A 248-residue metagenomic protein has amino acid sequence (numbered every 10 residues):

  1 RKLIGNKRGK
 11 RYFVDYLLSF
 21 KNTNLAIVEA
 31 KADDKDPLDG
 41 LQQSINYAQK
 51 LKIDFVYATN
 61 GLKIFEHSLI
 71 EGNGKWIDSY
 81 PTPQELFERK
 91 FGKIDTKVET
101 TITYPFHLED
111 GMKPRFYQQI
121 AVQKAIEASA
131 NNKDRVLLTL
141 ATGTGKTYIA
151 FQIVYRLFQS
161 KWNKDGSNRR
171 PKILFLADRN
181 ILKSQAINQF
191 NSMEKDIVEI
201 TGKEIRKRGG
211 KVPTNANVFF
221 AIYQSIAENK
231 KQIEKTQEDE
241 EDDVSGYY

Functional and structural regions predicted by a protein language model:
R1-A26, A30-K172, A177, I181-I197 (+2 more regions): ATP-dependent helicase/translocase motor core
I197-V212: Functional beta-strand-loop-alpha-helix junction segments that form "active/interaction loops" within catalytic
